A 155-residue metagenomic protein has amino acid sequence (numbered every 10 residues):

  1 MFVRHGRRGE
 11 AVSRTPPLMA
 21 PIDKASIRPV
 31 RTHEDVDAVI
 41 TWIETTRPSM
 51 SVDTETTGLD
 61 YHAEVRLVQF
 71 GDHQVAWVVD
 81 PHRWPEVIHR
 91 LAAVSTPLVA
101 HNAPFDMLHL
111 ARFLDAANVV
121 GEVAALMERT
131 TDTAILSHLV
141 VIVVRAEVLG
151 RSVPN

Functional and structural regions predicted by a protein language model:
F2-R8: Extreme N-terminal basic, low-complexity initiation segments that serve as generic localization/processing leaders
R14-A20: Blade/loop signatures of beta-propeller domains
P21-N155: Conserved DEDDh/DEDDy metal-dependent 3′-5′ exonuclease domain
